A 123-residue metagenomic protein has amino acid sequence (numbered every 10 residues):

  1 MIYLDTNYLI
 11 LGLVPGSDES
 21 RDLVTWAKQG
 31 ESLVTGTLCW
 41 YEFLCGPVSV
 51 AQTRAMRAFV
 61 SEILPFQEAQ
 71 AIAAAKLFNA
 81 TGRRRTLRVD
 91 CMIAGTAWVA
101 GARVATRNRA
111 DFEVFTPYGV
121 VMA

Functional and structural regions predicted by a protein language model:
M1, D22, A94, W98-A123: Acidic, PIN/NYN-like endoribonuclease modules and their adjacent C-terminal/linker elements
M1-T35, L44-A55: Short, well-structured N-terminal submotif of metal-dependent ribonuclease cores
N7-Y8, L38, A69, A110: Alpha-helix/helix-capping structural signal
S20, G36, W40, T53 (+2 more regions): A general structural signal for well-ordered alpha-helical segments in protein cores
Q29, F59-V60, F115-Y118: Short, structured coil segments at secondary-structure junctions
E42-F43, A73, V114-F115: Phosphate- and divalent-cation-binding pockets in alpha/beta enzyme and binding domains that engage nucleotide-derived
V50-R54, G82, V121-A123: Short, hinge-like loop/turn segments at secondary-structure boundaries
E62-A110: Active-site neighborhoods of divalent-metal-dependent phosphate/nucleic-acid chemistry enzymes
